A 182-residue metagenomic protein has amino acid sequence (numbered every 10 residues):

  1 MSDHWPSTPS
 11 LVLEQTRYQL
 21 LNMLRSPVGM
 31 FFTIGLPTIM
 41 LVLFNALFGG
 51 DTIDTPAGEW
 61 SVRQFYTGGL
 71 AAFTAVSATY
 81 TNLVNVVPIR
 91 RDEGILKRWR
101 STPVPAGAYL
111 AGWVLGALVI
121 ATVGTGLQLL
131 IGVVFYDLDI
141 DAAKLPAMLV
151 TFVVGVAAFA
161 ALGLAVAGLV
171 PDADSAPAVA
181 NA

Functional and structural regions predicted by a protein language model:
M1-L36: Aromatic- and glycine-rich beta-strand/loop motifs that create alpha-glucan
P9, L36, A72-V76, N85-P88 (+2 more regions): Alpha-helical transmembrane segments of multi-pass membrane transport proteins
E14, Y18-N22, K97-S101, P171: Short amphipathic alpha-helical coupling elements at transmembrane boundaries
N22-D51, R63-N82, T122-V123, V179-A182: Hydrophobic alpha-helical transmembrane segments of multi-pass membrane transport/permease proteins
M23, T79-V104, W113: Transmembrane helix boundary and interhelical loop/hinge segments in multi-pass membrane proteins
N45-G50, I89, R98, G132-V133 (+1 more regions): Transmembrane helix-loop junction
G49-G58, V133-D141: Membrane-interface helix termini and inter-helical loops of multi-pass transporters
A106-N181: Alpha-helical transmembrane segments and their short interhelical loops
